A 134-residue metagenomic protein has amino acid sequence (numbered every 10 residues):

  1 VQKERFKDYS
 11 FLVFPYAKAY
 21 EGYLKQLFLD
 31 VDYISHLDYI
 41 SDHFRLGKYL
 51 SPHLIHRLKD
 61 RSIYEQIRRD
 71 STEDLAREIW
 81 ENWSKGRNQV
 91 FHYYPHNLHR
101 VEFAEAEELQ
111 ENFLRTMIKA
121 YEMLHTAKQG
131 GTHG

Functional and structural regions predicted by a protein language model:
V1-R61: Amphipathic alpha-helical interface elements
K3-F6, Q66-D70: Short, charged, low-complexity loops and linkers
R57-I67, A76-R77: A recognition module on extended beta-rich or small alphabeta surfaces enriched in W/G with H and D/E
R69-G134: Charge-enriched, short contiguous segments at helix-coil
